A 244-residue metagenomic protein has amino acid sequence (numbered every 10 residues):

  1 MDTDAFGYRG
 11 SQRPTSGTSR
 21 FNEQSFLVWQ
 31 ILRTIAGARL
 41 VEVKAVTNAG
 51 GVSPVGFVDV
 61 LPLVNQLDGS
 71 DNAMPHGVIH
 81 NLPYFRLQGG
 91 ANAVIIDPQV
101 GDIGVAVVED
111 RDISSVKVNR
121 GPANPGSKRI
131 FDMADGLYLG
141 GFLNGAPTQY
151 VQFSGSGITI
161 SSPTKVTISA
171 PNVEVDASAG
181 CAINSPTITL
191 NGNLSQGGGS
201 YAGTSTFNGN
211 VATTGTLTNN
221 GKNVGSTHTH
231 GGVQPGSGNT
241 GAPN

Functional and structural regions predicted by a protein language model:
D2-A177: Hydrophobic packing positions characteristic of elongated beta-solenoid/beta-helix-type spike/fiber shafts
S162-N244: Intrinsic low-complexity, repeat-rich intrinsically disordered segments enriched in small/flexible residues
